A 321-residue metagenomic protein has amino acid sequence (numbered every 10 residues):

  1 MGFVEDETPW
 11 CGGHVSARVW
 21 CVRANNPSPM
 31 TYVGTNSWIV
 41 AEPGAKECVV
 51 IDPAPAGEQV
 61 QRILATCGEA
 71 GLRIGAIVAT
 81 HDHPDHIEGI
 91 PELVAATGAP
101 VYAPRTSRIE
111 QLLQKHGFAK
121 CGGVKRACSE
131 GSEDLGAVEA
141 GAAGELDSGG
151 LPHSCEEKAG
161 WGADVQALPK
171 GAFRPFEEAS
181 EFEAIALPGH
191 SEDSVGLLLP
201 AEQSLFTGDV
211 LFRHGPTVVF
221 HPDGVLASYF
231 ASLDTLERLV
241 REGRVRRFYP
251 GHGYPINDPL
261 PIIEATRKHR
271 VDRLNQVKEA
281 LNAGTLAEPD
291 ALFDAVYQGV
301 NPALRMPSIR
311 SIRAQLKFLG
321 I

Functional and structural regions predicted by a protein language model:
E5, P9-A70, G196-G208, R213: Conserved beta-strand hairpin/beta-sheet module of binuclear metal-dependent hydrolase folds, prominently
W10, S28-P29, V165, A186-P188: Short Gly/Pro-enriched turn/cap motifs at secondary-structure boundaries
V33, P55-S180: Active-site HxH/HxHxD metal-binding segment of metal-dependent hydrolases
K46-V50, P55-G57, F118, G122-E130 (+6 more regions): Metallo-beta-lactamase
V60, I87, Y229, L233 (+1 more regions): Aromatic/hydrophobic pocket-lining residues that form the small-molecule binding cavity in soluble enzyme cores
T80-H86, H190, H252, Q315: Histidine-centered divalent metal-coordination motifs
G98-P104, F206-G208, L304: Short hydrophobic/aromatic-enriched beta-strand-loop microsegments
A280-I321: C-terminal regulatory/interaction regions
